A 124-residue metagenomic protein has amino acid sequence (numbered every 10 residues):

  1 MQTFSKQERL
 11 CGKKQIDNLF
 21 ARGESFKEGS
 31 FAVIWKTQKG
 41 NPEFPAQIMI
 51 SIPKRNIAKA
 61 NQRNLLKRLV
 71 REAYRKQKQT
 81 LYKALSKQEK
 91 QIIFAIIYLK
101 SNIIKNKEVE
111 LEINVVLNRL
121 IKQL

Functional and structural regions predicted by a protein language model:
M1-L124: Positively charged, solvent-exposed patches that mediate nucleic-acid binding
